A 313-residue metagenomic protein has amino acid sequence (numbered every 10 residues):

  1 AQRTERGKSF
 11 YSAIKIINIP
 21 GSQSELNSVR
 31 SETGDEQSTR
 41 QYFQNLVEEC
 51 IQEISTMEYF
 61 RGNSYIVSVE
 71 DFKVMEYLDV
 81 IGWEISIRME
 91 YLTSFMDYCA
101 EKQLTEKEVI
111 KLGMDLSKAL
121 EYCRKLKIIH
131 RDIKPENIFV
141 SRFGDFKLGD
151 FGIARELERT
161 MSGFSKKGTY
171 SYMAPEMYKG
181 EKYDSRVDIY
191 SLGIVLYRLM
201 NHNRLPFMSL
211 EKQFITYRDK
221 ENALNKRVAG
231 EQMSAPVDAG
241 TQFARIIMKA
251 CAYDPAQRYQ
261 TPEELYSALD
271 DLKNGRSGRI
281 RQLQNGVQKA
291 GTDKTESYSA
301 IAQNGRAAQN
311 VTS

Functional and structural regions predicted by a protein language model:
S68-W83: Short beta-strand micro-motifs within the conserved protein kinase catalytic domain, predominantly in the N-lobe
D79-F95: Conserved short submotifs of the Hanks-type protein kinase catalytic core that shape the nucleotide-binding pocket
L112-G113: Activation segment signature within eukaryotic-like protein kinase domains
L116-I128: Protein kinase catalytic-loop region centered on the HRD/HxD motif
D188: Conserved catalytic-loop aspartate of Hanks-type protein kinases
R258: Conserved HRD-motif arginine in the catalytic loop of eukaryotic-like protein kinases
